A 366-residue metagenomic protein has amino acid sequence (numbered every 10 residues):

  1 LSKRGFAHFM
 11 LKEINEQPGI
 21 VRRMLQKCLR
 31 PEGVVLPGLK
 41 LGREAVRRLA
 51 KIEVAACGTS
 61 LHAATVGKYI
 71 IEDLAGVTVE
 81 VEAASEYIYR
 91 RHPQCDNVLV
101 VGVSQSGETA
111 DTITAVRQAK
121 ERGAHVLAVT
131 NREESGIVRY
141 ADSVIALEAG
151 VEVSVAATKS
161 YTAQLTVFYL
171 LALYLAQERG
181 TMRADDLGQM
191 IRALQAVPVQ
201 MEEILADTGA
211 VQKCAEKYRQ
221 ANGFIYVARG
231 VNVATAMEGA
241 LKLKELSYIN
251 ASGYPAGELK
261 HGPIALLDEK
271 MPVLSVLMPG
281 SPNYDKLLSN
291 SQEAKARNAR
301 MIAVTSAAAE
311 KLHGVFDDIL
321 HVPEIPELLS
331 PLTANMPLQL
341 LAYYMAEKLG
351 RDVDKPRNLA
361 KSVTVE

Functional and structural regions predicted by a protein language model:
L1-E366: A SIS-like phosphosugar-recognition module
